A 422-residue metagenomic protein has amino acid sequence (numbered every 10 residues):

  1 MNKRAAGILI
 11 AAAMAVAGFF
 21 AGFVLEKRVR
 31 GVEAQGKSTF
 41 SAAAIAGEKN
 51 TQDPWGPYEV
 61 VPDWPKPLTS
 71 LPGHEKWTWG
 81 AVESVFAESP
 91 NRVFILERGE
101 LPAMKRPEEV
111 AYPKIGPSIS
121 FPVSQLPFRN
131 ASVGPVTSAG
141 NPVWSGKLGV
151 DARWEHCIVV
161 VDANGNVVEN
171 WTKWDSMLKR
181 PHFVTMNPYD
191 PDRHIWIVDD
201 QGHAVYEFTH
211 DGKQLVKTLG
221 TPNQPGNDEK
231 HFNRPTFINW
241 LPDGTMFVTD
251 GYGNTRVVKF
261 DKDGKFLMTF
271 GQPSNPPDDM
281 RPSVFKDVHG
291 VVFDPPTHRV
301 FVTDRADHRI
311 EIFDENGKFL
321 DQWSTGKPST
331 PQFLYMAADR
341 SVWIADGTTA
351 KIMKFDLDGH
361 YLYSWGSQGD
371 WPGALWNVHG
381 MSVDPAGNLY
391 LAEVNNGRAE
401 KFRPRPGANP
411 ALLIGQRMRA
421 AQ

Functional and structural regions predicted by a protein language model:
R4-A11, G18-Q422: Eukaryotic scaffold repeat domains enriched in small/polar residues
